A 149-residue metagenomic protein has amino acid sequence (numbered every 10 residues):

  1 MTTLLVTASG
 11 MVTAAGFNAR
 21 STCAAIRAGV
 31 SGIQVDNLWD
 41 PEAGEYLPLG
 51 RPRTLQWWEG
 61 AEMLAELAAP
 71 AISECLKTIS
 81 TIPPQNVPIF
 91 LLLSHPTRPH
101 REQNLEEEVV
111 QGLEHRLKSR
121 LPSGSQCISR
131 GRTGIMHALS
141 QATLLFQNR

Functional and structural regions predicted by a protein language model:
M1-R132, M136-H137, L144-N148: Conserved "HGTGT" condensation-loop signature of ketosynthase/thiolase-family condensing enzymes that catalyze
